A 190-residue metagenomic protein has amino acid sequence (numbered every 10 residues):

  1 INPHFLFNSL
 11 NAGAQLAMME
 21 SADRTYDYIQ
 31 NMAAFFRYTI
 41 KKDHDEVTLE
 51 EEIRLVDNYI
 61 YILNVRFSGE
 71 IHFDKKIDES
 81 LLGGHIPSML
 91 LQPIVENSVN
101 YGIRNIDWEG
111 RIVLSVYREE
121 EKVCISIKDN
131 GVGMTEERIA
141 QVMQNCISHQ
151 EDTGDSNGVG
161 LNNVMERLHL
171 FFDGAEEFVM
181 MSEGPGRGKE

Functional and structural regions predicted by a protein language model:
I1-M181, R187: Two-component histidine phosphotransfer core
E190: HATPase_c (GHKL) ATP-binding subdomain of two-component histidine kinases
